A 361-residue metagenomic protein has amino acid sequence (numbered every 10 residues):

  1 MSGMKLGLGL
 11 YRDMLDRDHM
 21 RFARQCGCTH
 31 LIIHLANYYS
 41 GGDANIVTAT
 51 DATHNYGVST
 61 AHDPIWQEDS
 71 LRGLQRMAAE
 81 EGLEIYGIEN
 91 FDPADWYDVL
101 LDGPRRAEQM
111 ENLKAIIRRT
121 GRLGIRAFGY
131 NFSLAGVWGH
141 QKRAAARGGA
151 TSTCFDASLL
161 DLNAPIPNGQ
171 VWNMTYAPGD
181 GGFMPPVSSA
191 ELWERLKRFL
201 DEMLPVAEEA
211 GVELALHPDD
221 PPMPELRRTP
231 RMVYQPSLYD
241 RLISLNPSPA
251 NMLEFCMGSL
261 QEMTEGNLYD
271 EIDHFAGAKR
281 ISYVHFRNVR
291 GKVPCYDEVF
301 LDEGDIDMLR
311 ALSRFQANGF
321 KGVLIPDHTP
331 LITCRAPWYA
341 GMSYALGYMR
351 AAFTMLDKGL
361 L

Functional and structural regions predicted by a protein language model:
S2-K5, M14, M20-R21, G27 (+11 more regions): Histidine-acidic metal/acid-base catalytic patches
R12, A36, F91, S133 (+2 more regions): Residue-level "edge-of-site" marker
T29-Y39: A short beta-strand-loop structural module common to alpha/beta enzyme folds
I33, Y130, F286: Redox-cofactor binding/interface segments in oxidoreductases and associated redox assembly factors
N37-K197, E209, S259, Q316: Structural motif corresponding to the early beta-alpha repeats
